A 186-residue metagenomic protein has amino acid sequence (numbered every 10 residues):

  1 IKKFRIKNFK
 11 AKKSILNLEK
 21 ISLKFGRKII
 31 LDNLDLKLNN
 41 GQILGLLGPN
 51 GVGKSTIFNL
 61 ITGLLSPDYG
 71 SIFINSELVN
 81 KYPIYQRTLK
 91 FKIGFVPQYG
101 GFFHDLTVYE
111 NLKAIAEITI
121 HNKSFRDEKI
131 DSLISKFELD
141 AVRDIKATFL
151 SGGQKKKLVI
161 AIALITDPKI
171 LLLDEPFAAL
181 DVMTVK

Functional and structural regions predicted by a protein language model:
L47-P49: The feature captures the beta-strand-to-loop junction immediately N-terminal to the Walker
T62: Helix-to-loop junction immediately C-terminal to a conserved catalytic motif
G70-V79, L89-F91: Conserved ABC transporter NBD signature motif
K113, S124-V142: Conserved ABC ATPase "signature" region
K146-L150: Conserved ABC ATPase signature
L171-E175: Catalytic Walker B motif of ABC-type/P-loop ATPase nucleotide-binding domains
